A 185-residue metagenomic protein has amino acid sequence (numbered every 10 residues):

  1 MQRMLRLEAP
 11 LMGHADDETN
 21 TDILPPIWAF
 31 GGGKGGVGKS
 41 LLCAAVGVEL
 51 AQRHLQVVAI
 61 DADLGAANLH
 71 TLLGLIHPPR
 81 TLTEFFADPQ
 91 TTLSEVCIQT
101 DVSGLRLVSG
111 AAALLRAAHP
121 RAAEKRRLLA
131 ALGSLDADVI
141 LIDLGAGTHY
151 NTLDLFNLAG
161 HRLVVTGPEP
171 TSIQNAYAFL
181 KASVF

Functional and structural regions predicted by a protein language model:
M1-G36, A45-E49, L55, T91-E95: Extreme N-terminal, non-catalytic leader segments that precede Walker-type/kinase nucleotide-binding cores
P10-H14, A87-T91, A122-A123, I142-A146: Short gly/ser/thr-rich secondary-structure transition/capping motifs
A29, L107-S109, L141, L163: Structural motif
K39: Conserved lysine of the Walker
L42: Hydrophobic positions on the alpha1 helix immediately C-terminal to the Walker A/P-loop
Q56-D61, V165: Short beta-strand "acidic-cap" motif of Rossmann-like dinucleotide-binding folds
A59-L135: P-loop/Walker-type NTP enzyme "switch/lid" segment
L135, G145-F185: Conserved catalytic-core segment of NTP-binding enzymes
